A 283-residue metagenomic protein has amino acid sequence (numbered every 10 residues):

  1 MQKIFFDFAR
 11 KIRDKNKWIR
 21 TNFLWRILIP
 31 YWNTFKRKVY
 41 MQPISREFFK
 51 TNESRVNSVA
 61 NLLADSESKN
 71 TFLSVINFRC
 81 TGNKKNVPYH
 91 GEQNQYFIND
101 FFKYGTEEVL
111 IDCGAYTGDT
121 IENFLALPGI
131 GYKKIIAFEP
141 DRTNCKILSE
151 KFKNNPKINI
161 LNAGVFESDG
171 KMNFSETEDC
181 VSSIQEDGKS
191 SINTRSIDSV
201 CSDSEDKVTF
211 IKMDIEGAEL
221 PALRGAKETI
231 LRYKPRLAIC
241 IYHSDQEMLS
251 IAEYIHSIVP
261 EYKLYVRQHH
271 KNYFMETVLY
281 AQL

Functional and structural regions predicted by a protein language model:
M1-L283: Phosphate/nucleotide-binding beta-alpha loop and adjacent structural elements of enzyme active sites
